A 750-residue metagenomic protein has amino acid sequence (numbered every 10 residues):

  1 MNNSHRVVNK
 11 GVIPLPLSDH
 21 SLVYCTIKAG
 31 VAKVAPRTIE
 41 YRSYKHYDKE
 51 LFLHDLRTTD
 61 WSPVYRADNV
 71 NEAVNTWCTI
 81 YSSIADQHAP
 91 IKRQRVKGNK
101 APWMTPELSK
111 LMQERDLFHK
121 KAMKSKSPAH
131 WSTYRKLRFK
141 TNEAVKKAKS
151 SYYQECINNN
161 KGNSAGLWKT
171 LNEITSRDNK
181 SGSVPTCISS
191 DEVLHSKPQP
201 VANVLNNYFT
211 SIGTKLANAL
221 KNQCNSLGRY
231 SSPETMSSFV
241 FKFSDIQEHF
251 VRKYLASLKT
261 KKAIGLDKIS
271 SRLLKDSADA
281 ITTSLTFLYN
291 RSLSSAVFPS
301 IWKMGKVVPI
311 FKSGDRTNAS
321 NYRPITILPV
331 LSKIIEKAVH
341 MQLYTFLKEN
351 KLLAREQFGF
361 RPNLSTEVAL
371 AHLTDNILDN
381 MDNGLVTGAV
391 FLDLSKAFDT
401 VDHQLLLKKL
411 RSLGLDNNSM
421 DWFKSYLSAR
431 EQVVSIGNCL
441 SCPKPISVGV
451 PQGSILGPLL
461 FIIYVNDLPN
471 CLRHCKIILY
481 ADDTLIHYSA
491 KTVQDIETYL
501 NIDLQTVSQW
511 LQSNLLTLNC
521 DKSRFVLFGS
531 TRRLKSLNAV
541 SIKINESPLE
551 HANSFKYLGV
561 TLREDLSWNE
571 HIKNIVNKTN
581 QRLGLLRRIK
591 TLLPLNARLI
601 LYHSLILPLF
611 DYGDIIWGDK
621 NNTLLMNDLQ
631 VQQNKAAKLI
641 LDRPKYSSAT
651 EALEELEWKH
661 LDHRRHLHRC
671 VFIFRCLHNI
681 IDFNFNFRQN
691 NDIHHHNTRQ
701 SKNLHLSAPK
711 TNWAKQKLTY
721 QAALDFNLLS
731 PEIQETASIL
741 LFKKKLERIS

Functional and structural regions predicted by a protein language model:
N2, P14, A32, W77-I80 (+5 more regions): Basic/polar low-complexity segments
N3, N438, I502, T517-N553: Short, conserved micro-motifs composed of acidic
N3-K97, S190, L194, P198 (+9 more regions): Surface polyanion/phosphate-binding segment centered on an Asp-His-Pro turn
H20, G265, M304-V307, R323 (+11 more regions): Catalytic palm active-site di-aspartate
C78, R95-N99, M104, A144 (+6 more regions): Non-catalytic, peripheral interaction segments enriched in hydrophobic/basic residues
F209, S237, F241-P451: Conserved pre-catalytic core of RNA-dependent polymerases
V339-Q357, D382, P458-Y488: Active-site palm subdomain of RNA-directed nucleic acid polymerases
K396-L413, L485-S508: Catalytic palm subdomain of template-directed nucleic-acid polymerases, centered on the conserved carboxylate motif
